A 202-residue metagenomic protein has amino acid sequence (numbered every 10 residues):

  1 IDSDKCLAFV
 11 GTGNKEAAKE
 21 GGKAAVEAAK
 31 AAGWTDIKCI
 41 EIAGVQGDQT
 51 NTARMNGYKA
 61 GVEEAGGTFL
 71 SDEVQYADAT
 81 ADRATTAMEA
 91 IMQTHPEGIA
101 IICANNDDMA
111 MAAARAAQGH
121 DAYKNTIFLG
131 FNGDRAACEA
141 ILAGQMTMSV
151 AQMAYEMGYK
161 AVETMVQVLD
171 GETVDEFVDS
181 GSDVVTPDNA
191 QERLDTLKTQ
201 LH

Functional and structural regions predicted by a protein language model:
I1-E16, K23-E27, K38, N132-L142 (+3 more regions): Flexible loop/hinge segments that line or gate small-molecule binding clefts
K5, T35-K38, E64-L70, P96-A100 (+2 more regions): Loop/turn elements at helix/coil->beta-strand transitions in domains of secreted/extracellular proteins
A8-G11, K38-I42, E73, A100-A104 (+2 more regions): Structural recognition of the beta-strand scaffold that forms the well-ordered cores of secreted hydrolase catalytic
V10-I37, A81-T85, D134-A137, Q152-D170: Hydrophobic alpha-helical segments within soluble ligand-binding/sensing domains
A17-A24, Q49-F69, R83, A87 (+2 more regions): Short, solvent-exposed amphipathic alpha-helices that sit in or adjacent to ligand/effector-binding or catalytic
D36-E41, K59-A81: Short beta-strand elements in bilobed, periplasmic/extracellular small-molecule ligand-binding domains
I42-Q46, T50, V62-A65, M153-H202: Hinge/cleft segment of the Venus flytrap/periplasmic-binding protein
Y58, E73-A140: Hydrophobic alpha-helical
